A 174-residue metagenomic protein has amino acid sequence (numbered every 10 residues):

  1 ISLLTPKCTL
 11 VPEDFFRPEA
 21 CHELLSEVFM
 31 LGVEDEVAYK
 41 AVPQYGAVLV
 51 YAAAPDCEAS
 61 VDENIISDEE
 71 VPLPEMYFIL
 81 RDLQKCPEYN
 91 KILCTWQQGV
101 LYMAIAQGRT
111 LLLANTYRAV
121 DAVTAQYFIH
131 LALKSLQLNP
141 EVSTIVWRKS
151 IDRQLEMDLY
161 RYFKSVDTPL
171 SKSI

Functional and structural regions predicted by a protein language model:
I1-L3, L93, V146: A structural signal for short, well-ordered beta-strand segments and their strand-loop junctions that often border
I1-L83: Active-site neighborhood for divalent-cation/phosphate handling
K7, D56, R109, I151-R153: Residues that cap or initiate secondary-structure elements
D14-E19, Y89, Q154-F163: Short, charged low-complexity intrinsically disordered segments located at boundaries of structured domains
C21-E27, C86-W96, R118-T124: Phosphate-binding glycine-rich loops and adjacent basic patches that engage nucleotide phosphates, nucleic-acid
A38-V42, V50, L111-I174: Accessory, usually C-terminal, subdomains that scaffold auxiliary metal cofactors
L83-L111: Gly/Thr-rich phosphate-binding beta-strand-loop-beta motif of the actin/hexokinase/Hsp70
